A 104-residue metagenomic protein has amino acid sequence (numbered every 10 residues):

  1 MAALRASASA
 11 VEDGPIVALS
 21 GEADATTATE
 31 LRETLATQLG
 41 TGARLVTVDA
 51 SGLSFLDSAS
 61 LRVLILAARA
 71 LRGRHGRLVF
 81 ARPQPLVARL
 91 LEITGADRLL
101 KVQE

Functional and structural regions predicted by a protein language model:
M1-L4, R62: Short amphipathic beta-strand starts and helix->beta connectors
A3-E33, F55: STAS-typified acidic loop motif
A25-L99: Amphipathic alpha-helical interaction surfaces in cytosolic regulatory modules
L100-E104: Short acidic-hydrophobic, aromatic-tinged amphipathic segments that line or gate anion-handling sites
